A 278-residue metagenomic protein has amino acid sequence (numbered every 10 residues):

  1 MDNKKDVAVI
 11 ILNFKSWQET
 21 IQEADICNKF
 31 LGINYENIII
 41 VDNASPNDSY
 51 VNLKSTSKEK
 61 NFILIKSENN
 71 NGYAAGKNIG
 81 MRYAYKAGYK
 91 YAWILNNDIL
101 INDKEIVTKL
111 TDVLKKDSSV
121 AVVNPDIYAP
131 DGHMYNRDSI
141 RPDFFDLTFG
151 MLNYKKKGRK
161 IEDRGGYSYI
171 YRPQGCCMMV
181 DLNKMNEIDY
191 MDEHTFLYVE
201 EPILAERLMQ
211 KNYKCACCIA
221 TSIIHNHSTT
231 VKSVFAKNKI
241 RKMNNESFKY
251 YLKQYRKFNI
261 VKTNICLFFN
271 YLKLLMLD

Functional and structural regions predicted by a protein language model:
S16-F30: Short, well-formed alpha-helical segments that are part of the catalytic scaffolds of diverse glycosyltransferases
D42-V51, N69, L100: A conserved acidic beta->alpha catalytic loop
E68-A87: Glycine-rich, basic loop-to-helix element that forms the pyrophosphate-binding segment of sugar-nucleotide handling
Y89-L100: Short beta-strand-to-loop acidic/aromatic patch adjacent to the donor-nucleotide binding site
L100-R137: Conserved donor NDP-sugar-binding/catalytic core segment of glycosyltransferases
Y128, E206, Q210-D278: Active-site-adjacent helix/loop segment of glycosyltransferases that harbors family-specific signature motifs
P142-Y171: Short, flexible, basic/aromatic active-site loop/helix in glycosyltransferases
Y171-S222: A short, conserved alpha-helix in the catalytic core of glycosyltransferases
